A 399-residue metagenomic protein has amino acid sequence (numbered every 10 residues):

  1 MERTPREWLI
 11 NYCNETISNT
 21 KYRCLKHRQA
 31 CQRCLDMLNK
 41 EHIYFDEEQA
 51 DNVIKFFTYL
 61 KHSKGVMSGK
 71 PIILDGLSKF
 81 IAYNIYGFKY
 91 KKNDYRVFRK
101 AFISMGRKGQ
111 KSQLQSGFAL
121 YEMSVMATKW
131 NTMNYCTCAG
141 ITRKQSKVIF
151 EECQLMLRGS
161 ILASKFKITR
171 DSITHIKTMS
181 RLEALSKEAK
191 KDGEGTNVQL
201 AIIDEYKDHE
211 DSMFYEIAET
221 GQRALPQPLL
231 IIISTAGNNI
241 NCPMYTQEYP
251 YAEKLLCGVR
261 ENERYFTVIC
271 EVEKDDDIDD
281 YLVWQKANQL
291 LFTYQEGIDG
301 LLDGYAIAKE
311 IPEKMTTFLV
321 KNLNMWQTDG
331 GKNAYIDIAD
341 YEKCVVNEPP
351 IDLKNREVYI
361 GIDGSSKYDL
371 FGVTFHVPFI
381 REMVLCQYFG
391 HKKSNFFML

Functional and structural regions predicted by a protein language model:
M1-V97, S160-I161, V268, L282: N-terminal accessory segments
K92-L120: Walker A/P-loop
S116-S124, K367-R381: Acidic, metal-ligating active-site segments
T132-C153: Conserved Walker A/P-loop ATP-binding site and its immediately adjacent core in helicase/helicase-like ATPase domains
F150-Q199: Inter-Walker segment of RecA-like/P-loop motor cores
T174-T178, V377-L399: Nucleic-acid-processing active sites and adjacent nucleic-acid-binding tracks, predominantly divalent metal-dependent
I202-Y206: Walker B catalytic acidic pair
S212-E219, R223-Y359, F389-G390, L399: Non-catalytic, compositionally simple segments
